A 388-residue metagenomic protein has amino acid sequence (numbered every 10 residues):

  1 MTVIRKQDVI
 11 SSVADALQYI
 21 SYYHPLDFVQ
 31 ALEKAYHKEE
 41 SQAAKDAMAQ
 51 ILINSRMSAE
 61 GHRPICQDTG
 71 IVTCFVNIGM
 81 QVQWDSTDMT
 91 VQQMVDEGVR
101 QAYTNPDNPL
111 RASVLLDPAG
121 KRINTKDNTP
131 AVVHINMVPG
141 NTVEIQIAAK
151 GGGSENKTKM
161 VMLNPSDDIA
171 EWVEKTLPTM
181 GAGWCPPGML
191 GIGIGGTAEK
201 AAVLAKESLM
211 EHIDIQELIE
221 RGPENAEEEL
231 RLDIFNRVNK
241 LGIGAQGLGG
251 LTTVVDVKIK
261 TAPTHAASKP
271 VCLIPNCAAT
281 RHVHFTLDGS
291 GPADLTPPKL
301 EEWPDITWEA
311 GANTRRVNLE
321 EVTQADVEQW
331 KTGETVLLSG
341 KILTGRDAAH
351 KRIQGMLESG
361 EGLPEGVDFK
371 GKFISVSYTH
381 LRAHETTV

Functional and structural regions predicted by a protein language model:
M1-I192, T197-T307: Non-transmembrane, aqueous-exposed alpha-helical and coiled segments at domain scale
H37, R56, E60-H62, I71 (+4 more regions): Metallocofactor- and cofactor-centric catalytic cores in central/energy metabolism, strongly enriched
V76, A149, L319, G340 (+1 more regions): Pocket-edge structural micro-motifs
L177, T323-Q324, G360-L363: A generic local structural motif
P187-G193, L338-S339, I374-Y378: Short, conserved beta-strand edge motifs with alternating hydrophobic and charged residues
M356-S377: Short peripheral tails and domain-boundary helices/loops at the edges of structured domains
H380-V388: Single conserved hydrophobic/aromatic residue that forms the stacking wall/gate of nucleotide- or nucleobase-binding
